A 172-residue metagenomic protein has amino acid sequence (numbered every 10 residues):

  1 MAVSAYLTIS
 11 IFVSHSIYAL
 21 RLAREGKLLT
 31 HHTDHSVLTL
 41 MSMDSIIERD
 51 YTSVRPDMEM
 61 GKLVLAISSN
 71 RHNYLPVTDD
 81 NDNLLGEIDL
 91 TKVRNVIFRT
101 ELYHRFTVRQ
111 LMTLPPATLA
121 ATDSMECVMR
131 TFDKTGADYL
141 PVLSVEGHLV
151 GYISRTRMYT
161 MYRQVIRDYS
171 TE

Functional and structural regions predicted by a protein language model:
M1-S53, V165-E172: Membrane-interfacial segments at transmembrane helix termini in multi-pass membrane proteins
T8, F12, D50, I67-R71 (+4 more regions): Alpha-helix capping/termination and helix-coil
R24-E25, N81, E87, T91-N95 (+2 more regions): Active/binding-pocket-proximal capping segment
L28, T39-Y51, M58, K92 (+2 more regions): Bateman (tandem CBS) regulatory domains
V54-R71, T78, I97-T100, T118-V145 (+2 more regions): The conserved cystathionine-beta-synthase
L85-V93, G151-M158: Short hydrophobic beta-strand motif reused across regulatory alpha/beta modules
